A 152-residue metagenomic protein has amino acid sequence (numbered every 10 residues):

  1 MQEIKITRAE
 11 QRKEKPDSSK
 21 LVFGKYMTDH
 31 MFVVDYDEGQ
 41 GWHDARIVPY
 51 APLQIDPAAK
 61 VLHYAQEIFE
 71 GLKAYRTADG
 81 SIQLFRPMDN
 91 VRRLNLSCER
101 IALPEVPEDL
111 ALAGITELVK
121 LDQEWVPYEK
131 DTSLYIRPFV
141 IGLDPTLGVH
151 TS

Functional and structural regions predicted by a protein language model:
M1-S152: Conserved alpha/beta cores of soluble small-molecule-handling proteins
